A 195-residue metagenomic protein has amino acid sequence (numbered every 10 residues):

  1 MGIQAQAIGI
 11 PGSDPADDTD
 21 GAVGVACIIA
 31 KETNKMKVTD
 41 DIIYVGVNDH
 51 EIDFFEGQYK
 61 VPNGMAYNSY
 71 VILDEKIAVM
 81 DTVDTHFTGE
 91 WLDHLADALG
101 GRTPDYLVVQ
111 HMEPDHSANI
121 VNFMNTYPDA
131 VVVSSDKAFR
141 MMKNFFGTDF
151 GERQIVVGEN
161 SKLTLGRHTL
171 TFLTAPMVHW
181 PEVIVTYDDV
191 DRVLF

Functional and structural regions predicted by a protein language model:
Q4-Q6: Low-complexity, intrinsically disordered or signal/transmembrane-proximal segments
K35-L95, L99, V185-D188, R192-F195: Conserved beta-strand hairpin/beta-sheet module of binuclear metal-dependent hydrolase folds, prominently
K37-D40, S134-V183: Metallo-beta-lactamase
E75, H86-V133: Active-site metal-binding motif and surrounding structural segment of the metallo-beta-lactamase
